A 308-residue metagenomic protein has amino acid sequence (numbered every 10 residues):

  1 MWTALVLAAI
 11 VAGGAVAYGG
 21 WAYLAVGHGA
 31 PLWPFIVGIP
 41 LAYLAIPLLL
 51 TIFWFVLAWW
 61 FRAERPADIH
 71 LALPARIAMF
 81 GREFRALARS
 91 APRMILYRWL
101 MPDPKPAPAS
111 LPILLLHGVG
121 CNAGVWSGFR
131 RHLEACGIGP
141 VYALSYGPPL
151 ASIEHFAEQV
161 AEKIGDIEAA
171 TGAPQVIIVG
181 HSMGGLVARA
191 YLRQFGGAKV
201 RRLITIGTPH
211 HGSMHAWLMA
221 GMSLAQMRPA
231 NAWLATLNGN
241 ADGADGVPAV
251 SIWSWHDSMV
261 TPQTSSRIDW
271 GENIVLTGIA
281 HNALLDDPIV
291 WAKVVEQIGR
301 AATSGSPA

Functional and structural regions predicted by a protein language model:
M1-I113: Flexible, membrane-associating and regulatory peripheral segments of lipid-active enzymes
A109-L111, A244-A249, I268-E272: Short, proline-enriched alpha-helix->beta-strand connector loops that line the catalytic pocket of alpha/beta-hydrolase
L114-G124, G128-D245, I252, M259-V260: Serine-dependent carboxylesterase/thioesterase catalytic core of lipase-like alpha/beta-hydrolase/SGNH enzymes
S152-I153, I279-P288: Catalytic histidine-centered segment of alpha/beta-hydrolase-like enzymes
W255-E272: Conserved loop-alpha-helix segment in the C-terminal half of the alpha/beta-hydrolase fold that carries the catalytic
W255-H256, G278-A280: Acidic beta-to-alpha connecting loop that harbors the catalytic carboxylate
L285-G299: Post-His helix in hydrolase/transferase enzymes
G299-A308: Generic C-terminal helix-cap and adjacent flexible tail
